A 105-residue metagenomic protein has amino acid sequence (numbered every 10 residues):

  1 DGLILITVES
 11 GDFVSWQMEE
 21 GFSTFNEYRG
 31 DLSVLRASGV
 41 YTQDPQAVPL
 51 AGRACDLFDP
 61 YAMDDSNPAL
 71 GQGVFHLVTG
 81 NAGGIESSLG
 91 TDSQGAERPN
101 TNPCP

Functional and structural regions predicted by a protein language model:
D1-E9, N102-P105: Boundary/junction segments of secreted and surface-exposed precursor proteins
I4-F25, A62-P68: Conserved aromatic anchor
S10-G11, E19-S23, D31-G39, L70 (+1 more regions): Acidic glycine-/aspartate-rich tracts in secreted/extracellular proteins
N26-G71: Recognizes extended acidic, P/S/T-rich segments that occur within or adjacent to Ig-like beta-sandwich modules
H76-V78: Hydrophobic beta-strand segments within extracellular beta-sandwich modules
N81-P105: Extracellular fibronectin type III
